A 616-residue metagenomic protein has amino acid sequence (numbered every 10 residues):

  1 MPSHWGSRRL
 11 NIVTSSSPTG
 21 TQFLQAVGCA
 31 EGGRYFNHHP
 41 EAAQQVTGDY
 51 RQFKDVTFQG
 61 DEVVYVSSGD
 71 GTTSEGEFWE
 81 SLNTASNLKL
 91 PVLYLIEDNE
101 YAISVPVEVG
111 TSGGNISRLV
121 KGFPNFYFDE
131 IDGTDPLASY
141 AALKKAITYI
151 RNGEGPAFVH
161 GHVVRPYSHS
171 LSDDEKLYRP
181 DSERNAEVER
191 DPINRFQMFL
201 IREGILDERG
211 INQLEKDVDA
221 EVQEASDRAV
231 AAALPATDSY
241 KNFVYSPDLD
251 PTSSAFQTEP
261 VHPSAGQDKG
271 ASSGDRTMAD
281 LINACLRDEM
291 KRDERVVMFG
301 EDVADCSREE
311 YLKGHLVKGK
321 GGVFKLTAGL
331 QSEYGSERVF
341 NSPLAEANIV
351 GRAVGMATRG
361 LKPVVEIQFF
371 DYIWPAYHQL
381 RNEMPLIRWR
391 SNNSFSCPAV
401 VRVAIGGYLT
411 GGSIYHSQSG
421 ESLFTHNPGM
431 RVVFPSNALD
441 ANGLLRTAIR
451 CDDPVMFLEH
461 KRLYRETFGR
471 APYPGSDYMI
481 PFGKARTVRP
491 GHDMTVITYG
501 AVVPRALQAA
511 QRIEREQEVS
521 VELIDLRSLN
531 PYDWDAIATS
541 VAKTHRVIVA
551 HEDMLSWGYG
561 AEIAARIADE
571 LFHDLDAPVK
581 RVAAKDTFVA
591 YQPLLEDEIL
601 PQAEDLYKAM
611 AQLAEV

Functional and structural regions predicted by a protein language model:
M1-Y65, N87, N242-P454, L458 (+2 more regions): Thiamine diphosphate
P18-E224, A231, T425-H545, V549-A550: Glycine-rich ThDP/TPP pyrophosphate-binding loop and its adjacent helix/strand module within ThDP-dependent enzymes
T73-S74, Y101-S104, L137-S139, R165-H169 (+11 more regions): Flexible loop/turn segments at secondary-structure boundaries
F78-S81, D174, E310-K313, L326-T327 (+1 more regions): Short Gly/Thr/Asp-enriched flexible loops that form oxyanion-binding sites at enzyme active sites
E80-S81, A142-K145, G329, Q379-E383 (+4 more regions): Alpha-helical scaffold elements adjacent to nucleotide-binding pockets in ATP/GTP-utilizing enzyme cores
G161, P166-Y167, S172-Y334, L344 (+1 more regions): Conserved acidic/glycine
S391, E514-V519, E570-L575: Short helix-capping segments at alpha-helix termini
L555-S556, A564-K580: Catalytic-face loop-and-helix region of soluble metabolic enzyme cores
